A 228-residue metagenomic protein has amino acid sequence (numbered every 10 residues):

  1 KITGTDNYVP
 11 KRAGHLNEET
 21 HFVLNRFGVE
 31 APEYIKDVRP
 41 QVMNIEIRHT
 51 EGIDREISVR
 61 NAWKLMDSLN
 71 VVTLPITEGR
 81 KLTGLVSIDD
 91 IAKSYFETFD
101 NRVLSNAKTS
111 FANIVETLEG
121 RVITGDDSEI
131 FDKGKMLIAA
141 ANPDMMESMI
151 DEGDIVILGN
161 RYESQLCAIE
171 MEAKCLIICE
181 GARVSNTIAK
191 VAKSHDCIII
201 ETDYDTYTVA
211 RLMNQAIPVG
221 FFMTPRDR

Functional and structural regions predicted by a protein language model:
I2-E30: N-terminal beta-loop-helix "entrance" segment that forms/cooperates in small-molecule cofactor or anionic ligand
Y8-V9, P32, M43-N44, T50-G52 (+6 more regions): Structural motif
A13-G14, F27, H49, I53-I57 (+8 more regions): Fold-independent oxyanion-binding glycine-rich loops and adjacent beta-strand/coil segments at enzyme active sites
L16-E19, P40, I138-D227: Feature captures the catalytic cores and cofactor-binding loops of soluble hydro-lyases/lyases that act on carboxylate
F27-K36, L176, S185: Active-site cofactor/substrate anionic-group-binding motifs, chiefly glycine- and Lys/Arg-rich phosphate-binding loops
E33-L65, T77, F111-T124, F131-E147 (+3 more regions): Bateman/CBS regulatory modules and CBS-like beta-alpha motifs in cytosolic regions of diverse proteins
I45, M66, L74-I91: A glycine-centered beta-loop-beta connector
I88-S105: A short, polar/charged loop-to-alpha-helix boundary motif
